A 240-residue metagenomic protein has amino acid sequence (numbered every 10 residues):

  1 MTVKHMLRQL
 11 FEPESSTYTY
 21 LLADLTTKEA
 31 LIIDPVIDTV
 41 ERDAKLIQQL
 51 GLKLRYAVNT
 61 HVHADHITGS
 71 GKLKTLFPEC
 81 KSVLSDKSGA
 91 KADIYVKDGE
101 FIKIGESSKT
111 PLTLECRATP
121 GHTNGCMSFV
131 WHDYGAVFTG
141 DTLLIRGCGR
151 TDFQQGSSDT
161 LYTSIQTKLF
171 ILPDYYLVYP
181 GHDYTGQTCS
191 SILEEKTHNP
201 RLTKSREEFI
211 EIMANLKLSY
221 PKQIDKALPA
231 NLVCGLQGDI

Functional and structural regions predicted by a protein language model:
T2-H5, T163-L177, G181-I240: Accessory terminal helices/loops
T2-L52, F129-G140, R146: Conserved beta-strand hairpin/beta-sheet module of binuclear metal-dependent hydrolase folds, prominently
S16, I37-E115, T197-T203: Active-site HxH/HxHxD metal-binding segment of metal-dependent hydrolases
L21, I102-H132, A136: Core dinuclear metal-dependent hydrolase active-site scaffold
L22, D34, H61, L73 (+6 more regions): Divalent metal-coordination and catalytic microenvironments
L31, V58, E115, A136-F138 (+1 more regions): Residue-level marker for buried hydrophobic side chains located in beta-strands that build the well-ordered beta-sheet
P35-I37, V62, K87-S88, H122-T123 (+4 more regions): Active-site metal-binding loops of divalent metal-dependent hydrolases
A57-I67, R117-C126, V178-T185: Histidine-centered catalytic micro-motifs
